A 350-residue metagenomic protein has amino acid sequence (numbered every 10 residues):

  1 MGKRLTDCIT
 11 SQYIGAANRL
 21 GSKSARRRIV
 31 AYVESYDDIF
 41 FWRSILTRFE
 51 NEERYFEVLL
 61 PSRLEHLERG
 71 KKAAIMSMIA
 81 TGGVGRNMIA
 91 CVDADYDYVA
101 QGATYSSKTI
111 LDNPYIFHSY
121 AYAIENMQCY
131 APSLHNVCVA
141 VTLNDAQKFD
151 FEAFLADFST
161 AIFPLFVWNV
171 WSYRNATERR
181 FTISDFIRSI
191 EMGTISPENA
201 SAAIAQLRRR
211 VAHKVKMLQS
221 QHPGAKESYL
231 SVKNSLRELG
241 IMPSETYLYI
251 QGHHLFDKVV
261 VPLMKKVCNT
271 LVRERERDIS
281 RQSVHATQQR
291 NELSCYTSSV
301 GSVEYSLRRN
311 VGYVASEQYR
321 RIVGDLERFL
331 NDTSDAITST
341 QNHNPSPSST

Functional and structural regions predicted by a protein language model:
M1-T350: Acidic, divalent-metal-binding catalytic cores of TOPRIM and closely related two-metal-ion phosphodiester/pyrophosphate
